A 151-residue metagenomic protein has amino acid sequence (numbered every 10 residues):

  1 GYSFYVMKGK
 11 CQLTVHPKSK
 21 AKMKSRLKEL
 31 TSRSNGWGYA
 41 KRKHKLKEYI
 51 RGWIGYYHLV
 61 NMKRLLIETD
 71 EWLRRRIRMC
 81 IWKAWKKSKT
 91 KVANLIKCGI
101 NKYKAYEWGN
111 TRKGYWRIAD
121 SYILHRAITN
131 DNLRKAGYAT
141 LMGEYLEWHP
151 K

Functional and structural regions predicted by a protein language model:
G1-K151: Non-catalytic terminal/accessory segments
